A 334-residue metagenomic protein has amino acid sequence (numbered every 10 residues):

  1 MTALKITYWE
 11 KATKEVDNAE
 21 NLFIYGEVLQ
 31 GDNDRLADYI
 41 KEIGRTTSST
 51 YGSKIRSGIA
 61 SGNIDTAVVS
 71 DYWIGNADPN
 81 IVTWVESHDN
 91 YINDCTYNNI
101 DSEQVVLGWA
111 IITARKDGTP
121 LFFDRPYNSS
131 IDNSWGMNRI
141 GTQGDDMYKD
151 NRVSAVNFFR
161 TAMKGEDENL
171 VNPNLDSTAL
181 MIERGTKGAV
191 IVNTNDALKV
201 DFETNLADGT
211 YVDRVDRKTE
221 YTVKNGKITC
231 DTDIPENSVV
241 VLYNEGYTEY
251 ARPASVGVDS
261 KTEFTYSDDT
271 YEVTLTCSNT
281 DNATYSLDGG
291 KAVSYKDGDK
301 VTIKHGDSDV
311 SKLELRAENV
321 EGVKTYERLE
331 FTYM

Functional and structural regions predicted by a protein language model:
M1-Y250: Active-site-proximal helices and loops of the catalytic beta/alpha 8
Y250-M334: Low-complexity, disordered linker/stalk regions enriched in Pro/Thr/Ser/Gly
